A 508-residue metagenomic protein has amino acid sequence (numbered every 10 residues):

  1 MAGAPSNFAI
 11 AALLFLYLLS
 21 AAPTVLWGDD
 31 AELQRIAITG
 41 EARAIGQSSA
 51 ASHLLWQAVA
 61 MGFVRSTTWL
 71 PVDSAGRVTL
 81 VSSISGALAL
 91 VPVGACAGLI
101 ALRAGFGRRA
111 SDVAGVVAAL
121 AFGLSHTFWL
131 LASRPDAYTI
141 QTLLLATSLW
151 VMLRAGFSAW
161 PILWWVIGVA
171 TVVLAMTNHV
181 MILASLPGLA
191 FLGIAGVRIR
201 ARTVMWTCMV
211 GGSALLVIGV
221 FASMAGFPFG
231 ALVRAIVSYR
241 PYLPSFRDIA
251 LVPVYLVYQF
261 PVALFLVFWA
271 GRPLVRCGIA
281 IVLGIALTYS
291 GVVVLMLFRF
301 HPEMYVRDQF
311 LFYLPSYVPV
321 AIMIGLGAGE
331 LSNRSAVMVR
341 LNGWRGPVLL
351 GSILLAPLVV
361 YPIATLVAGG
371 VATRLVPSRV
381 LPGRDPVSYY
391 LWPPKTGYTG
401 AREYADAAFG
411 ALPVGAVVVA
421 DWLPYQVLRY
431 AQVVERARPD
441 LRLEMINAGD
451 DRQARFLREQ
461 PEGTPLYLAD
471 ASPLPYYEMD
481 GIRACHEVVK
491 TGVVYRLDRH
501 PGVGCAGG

Functional and structural regions predicted by a protein language model:
S20-V25, I38-V64, V72-G86, V306: Membrane-proximal lumenal/periplasmic loop motifs of glycosylation machinery
L54, A58, W69-A95, R108 (+4 more regions): Loop-to-helix entry region of an early transmembrane alpha helix in multi-pass inner-membrane enzymes
L80-R108, T147-V151, I322-L326: Transmembrane-helix motifs of polytopic, lipid-linked glycan transferases
G105-R109, S148-V166, A175, V197: Membrane-interface transmembrane helices that cradle and orient dolichyl/undecaprenyl
A118-L120, L163-N178, A190: Membrane-interface alpha helices of multi-pass inner-membrane proteins
G156-F157, A184-G212, P273: Perimembrane helix-loop-helix junctions
V257-I279: Hydrophobic, aromatic-rich transmembrane alpha-helices and their immediate juxtamembrane boundary segments
A328-V376: Signature aromatic-anchored transmembrane alpha helix within multi-pass, membrane-resident enzymes that catalyze glycan
